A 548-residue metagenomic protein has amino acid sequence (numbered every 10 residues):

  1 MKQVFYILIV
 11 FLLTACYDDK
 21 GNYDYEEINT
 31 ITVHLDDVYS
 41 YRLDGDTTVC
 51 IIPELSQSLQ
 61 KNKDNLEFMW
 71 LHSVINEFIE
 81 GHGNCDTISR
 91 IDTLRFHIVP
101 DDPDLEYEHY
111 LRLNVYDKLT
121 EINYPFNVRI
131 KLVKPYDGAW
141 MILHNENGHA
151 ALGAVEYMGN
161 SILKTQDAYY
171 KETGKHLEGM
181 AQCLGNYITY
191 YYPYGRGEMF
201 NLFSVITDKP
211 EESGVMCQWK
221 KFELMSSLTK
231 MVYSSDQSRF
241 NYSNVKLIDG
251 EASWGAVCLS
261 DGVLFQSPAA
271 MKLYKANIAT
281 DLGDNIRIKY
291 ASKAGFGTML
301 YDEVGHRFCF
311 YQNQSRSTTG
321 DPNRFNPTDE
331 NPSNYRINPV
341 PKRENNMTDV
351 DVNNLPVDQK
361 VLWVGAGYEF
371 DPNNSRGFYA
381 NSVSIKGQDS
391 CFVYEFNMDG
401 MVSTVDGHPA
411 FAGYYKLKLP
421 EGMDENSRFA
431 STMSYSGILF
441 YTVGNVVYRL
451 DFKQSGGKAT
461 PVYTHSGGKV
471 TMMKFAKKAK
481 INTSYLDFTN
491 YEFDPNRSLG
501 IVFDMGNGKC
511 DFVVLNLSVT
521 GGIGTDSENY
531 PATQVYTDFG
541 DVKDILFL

Functional and structural regions predicted by a protein language model:
M1-D18: Sec-dependent bacterial lipoprotein signal peptides
C16-E172, N490-N496, D504-L548: Acidic/polar, low-complexity intrinsically disordered N-terminal segments immediately downstream of a Sec signal
Y136-M141, N201-F203, G377-S382, Y435-L439 (+1 more regions): Entry beta-strands of beta-propeller and related beta-repeat scaffolds
W140-S213, K386: Conserved, compact domain cores that house catalytic/ligand-binding motifs in diverse enzymes and effector modules
E146-A150, K209-S213, G305-H306, N445-Y448 (+1 more regions): Short glycine/acidic-enriched loop and turn motifs that connect beta-strands
E172, I188-R428, R449, G456-T460: Preference for solvent-exposed, low-hydrophobicity sequence contexts
H176-Q182, N346-W363, G413-N426, S466-L486 (+1 more regions): Repeat-based blade/solenoid architectures
G387-C510: Intrinsically disordered, low-complexity segments enriched in Gly and acidic/Ser/Thr residues that form flexible
